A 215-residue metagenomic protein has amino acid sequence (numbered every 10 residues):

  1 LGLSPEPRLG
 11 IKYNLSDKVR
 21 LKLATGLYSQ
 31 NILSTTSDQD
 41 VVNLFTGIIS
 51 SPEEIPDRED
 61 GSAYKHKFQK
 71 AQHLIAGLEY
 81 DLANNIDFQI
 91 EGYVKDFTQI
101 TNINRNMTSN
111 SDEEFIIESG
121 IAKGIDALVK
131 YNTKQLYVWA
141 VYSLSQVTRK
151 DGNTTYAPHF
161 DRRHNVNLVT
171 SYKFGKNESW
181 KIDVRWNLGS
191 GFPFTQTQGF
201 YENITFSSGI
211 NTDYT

Functional and structural regions predicted by a protein language model:
L1, L23-L27, T36, L78 (+3 more regions): Transmembrane beta-barrel strands of outer-membrane/channel proteins
L1, L44-A63, A71-Q72, M107-E114 (+3 more regions): Extracytoplasmic loops and strand-loop junctions of Gram-negative outer membrane beta-barrel proteins
L1-S16, R20, S29-I32, T36 (+1 more regions): Signature of Gram-negative outer-membrane beta-barrel scaffolds
G2-E6, S34-D40, G47-S51, I100-S109 (+3 more regions): Outer-membrane beta-barrel translocator domains and adjoining extracellular loop/strand segments of Gram-negative
P5, Y13-D17, K70, Y80-N84 (+4 more regions): Outer-membrane beta-barrel strand-turn architecture
P5-I11, D60-S62, Q72-A76, K123-A127 (+1 more regions): Hydrophobic, lipid-facing positions within transmembrane beta-strands of outer-membrane proteins
N14, A63-F115: Membrane-embedded beta-barrel scaffold of Gram-negative outer-membrane proteins
Y93-D96, F115-P193: Gram-negative outer-membrane beta-barrel transporters
